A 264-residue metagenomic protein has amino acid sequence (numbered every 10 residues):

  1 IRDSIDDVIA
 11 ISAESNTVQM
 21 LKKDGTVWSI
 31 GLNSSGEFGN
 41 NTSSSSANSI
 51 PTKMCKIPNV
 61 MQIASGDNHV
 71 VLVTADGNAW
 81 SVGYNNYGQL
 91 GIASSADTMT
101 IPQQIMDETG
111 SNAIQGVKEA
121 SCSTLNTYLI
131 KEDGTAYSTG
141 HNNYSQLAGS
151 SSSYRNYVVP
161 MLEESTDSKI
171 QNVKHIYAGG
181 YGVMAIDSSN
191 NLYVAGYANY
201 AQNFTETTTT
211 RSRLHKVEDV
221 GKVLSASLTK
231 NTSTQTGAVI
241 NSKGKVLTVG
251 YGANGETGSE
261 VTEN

Functional and structural regions predicted by a protein language model:
I1-D3, M54-K56, S111, D167 (+1 more regions): Surface loop/turn motifs at the tips and blade-to-blade linkers of beta-strand repeat domains
I1-R2, I30-I50, W80-I101, T139-E163 (+2 more regions): Short glycine/serine- and acidic-residue-enriched loop/turn motifs that recur at repeat junctions
D3-I5, S46, I63, G110-Q115 (+1 more regions): Short glycine-/Asp-/Thr-/Trp-enriched loop segments that recur within the blades of beta-propeller repeat domains
D6, A13-E14, P58, G66 (+5 more regions): Loop/turn position at the start of each blade in beta-propeller repeats
V8-I9, M61, K118, L224-S225: Repeated scaffold domains used in trafficking and secretory/extracellular systems, primarily beta-propellers
E14, L21-K22, G66, V73-T74 (+9 more regions): Structural WD40 beta-propeller signal
S15-N16, G25, D67-N68, G77 (+7 more regions): Short coil/turn segments that connect the beta-strands within blades of beta-propeller domains
T17-M20, S29, H69-L72, S81 (+6 more regions): Conserved core positions of repeat-based scaffolds
